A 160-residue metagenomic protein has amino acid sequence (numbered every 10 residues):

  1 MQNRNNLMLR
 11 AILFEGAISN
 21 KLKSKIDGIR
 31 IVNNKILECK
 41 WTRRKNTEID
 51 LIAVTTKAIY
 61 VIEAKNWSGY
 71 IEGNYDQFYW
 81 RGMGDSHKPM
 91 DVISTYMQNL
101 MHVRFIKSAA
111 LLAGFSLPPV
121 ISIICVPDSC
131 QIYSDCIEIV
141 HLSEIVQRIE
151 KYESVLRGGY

Functional and structural regions predicted by a protein language model:
M1-T47, V54-I59, K65-G73, Y79 (+1 more regions): Surface-exposed interaction regions that form or flank ligand-binding interfaces
